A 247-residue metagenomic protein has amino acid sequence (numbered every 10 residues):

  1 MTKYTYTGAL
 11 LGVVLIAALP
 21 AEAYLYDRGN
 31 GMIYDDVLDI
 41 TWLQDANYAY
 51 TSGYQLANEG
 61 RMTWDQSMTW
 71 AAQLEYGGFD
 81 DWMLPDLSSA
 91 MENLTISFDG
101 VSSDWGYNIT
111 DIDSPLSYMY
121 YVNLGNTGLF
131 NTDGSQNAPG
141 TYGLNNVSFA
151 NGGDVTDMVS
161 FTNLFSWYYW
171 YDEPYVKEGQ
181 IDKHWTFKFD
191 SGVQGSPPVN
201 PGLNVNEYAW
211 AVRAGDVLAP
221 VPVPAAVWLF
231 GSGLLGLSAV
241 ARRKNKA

Functional and structural regions predicted by a protein language model:
T2-Y26, A209-L234: Short, threonine-centered small-residue motifs that mark membrane-proximal processing/anchoring sites and TM-junction
A23-L84, S88-S89, N93-S103, N206-V212: Extracellular adhesion/carbohydrate-recognition regions
Q66, G233, A239: Ca2+-coordinating acidic residues in Ca2+-binding motifs
M68, Q73-F79, L87-K183: An exposed tryptophan-centered "aromatic clamp" motif
M91, W228-F230, R242: Local alpha-helix boundary/kink/capping signal
Y120, L124, D216, A239: Hydrophobic/aromatic-lined pockets within catalytic cores
Y169-A219: Disulfide-stabilized extracellular recognition modules
S238-A247: C-terminal membrane-anchoring or membrane-association module
